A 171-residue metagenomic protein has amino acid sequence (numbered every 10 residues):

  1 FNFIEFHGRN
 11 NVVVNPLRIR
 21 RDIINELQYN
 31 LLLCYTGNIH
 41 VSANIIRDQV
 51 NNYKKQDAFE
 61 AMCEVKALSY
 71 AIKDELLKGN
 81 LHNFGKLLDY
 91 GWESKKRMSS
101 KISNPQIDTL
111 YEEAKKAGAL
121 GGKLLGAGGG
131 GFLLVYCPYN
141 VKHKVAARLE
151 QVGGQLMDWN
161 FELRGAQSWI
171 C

Functional and structural regions predicted by a protein language model:
F1-G122, L134-C171: C-terminal nucleotide
G130: Glycine-rich active-site/cofactor-binding loop and its immediate structural neighborhood
